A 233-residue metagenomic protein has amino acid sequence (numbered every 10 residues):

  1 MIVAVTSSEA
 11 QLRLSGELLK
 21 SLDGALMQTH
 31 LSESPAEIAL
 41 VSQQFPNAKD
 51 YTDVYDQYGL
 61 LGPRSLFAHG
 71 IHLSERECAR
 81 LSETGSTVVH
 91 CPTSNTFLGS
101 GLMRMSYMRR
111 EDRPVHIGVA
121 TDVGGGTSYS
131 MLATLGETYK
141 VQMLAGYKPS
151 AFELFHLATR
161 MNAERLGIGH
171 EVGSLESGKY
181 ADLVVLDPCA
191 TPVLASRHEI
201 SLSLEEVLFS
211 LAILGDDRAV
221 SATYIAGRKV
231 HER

Functional and structural regions predicted by a protein language model:
M1-T87, G99-I117, H170: Histidine/acidic residue-rich metal-binding segments in metalloenzymes
E33, P92-T96, D122-G124: Short, acidic/turn-prone active-site loops that include or flank metal/cofactor- and phosphate-binding residues
A36, G136-V141, L202-E205: Short glycine/proline- and charge-enriched loop/turn segments that cap or connect secondary-structure elements
Q43-A48, Y129-T134, E199: Short, flexible, mixed-charge acidic loops at enzyme active sites
Q57-R64, S106-A195: His/Asp/Glu-enriched, well-ordered alpha-helical/loop segment that forms or immediately abuts the divalent-metal
S74, T96, P192: Glycine-rich nucleotide phosphate-binding loop and flanking beta-alpha elements of Rossmann-like dinucleotide-binding
Y180-R233: C-terminal cap of metal-dependent C-N hydrolases
